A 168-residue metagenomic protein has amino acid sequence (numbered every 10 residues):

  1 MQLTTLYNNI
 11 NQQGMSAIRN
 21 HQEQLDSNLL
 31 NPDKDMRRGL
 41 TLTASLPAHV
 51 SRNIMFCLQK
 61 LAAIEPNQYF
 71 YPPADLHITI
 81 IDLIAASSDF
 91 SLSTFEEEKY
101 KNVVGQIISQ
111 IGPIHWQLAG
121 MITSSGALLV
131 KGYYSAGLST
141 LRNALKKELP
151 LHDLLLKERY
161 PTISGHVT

Functional and structural regions predicted by a protein language model:
M1-T168: Histidine-dependent nucleotide/RNA phosphoesterase domain, centered on the 2H-phosphoesterase fold with its duplicated
